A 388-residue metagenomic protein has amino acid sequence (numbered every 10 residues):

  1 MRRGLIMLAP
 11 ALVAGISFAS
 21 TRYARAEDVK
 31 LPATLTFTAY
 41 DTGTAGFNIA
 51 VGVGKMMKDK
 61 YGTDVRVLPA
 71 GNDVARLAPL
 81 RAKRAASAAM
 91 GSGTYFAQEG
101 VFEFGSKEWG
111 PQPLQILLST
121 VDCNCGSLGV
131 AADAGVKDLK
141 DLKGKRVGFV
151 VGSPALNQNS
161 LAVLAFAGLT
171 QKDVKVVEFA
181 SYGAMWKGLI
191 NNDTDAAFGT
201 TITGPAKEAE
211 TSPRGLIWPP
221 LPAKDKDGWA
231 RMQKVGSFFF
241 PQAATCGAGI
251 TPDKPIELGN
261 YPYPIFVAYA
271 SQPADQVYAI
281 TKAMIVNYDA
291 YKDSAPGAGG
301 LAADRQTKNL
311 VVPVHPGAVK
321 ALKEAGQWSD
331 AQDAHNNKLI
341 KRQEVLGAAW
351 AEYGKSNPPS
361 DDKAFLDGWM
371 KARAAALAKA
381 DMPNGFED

Functional and structural regions predicted by a protein language model:
M1-M7: N-terminal export leaders
M7-S17: Bacterial N-terminal signal peptides
T21-F37, G135-R146, S329-Q332, P383-E387: Immediate post-signal peptide segment of exported/extracytoplasmic ligand-binding proteins
P32, T201-R214, W218, D275-V277 (+1 more regions): An extracytoplasmic/periplasmic, membrane-proximal ligand-sensing/linker region
P32-K60, V65-R66, N124-N191, I202 (+2 more regions): Bilobed "Venus flytrap"/periplasmic-binding protein-like clamshell domains and structurally analogous long
I49-M56, R66-E108, V136, G183-G188 (+1 more regions): Pocket-flanking alpha-helical
S92-T94, E103-F104, N124, A134 (+3 more regions): Pocket-lining segment of extracytoplasmic ligand-binding domains
K145-A162, F238-L301, L310: Ligand-binding clefts/hinges and TM-proximal coupling segments of bilobed small-molecule sensing domains
